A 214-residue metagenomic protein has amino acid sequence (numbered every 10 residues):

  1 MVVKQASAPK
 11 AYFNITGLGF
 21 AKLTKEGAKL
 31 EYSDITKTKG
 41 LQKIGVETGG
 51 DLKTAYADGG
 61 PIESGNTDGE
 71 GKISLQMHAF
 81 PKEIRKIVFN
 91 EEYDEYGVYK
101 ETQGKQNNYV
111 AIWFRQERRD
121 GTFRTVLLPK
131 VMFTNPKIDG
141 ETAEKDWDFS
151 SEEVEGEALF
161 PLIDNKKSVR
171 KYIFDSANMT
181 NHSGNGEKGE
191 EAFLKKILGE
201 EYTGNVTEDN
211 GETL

Functional and structural regions predicted by a protein language model:
M1-L41, V206-T213: Polar/acidic, low-complexity leader/linker segments enriched in S/T/G and N/D
T48-D58: N-terminal "mature-chain" segments and other terminal, solvent-exposed stretches
G59-G65, V98-T102, I138-K145: Catalytic micro-motifs at enzyme active sites that drive phosphoryl/nucleotidyl and oxygen chemistry
G60-I84, D148-P161: Oligomerization/assembly interface segments of phage tail-like spikes and tubes
M77-P81, Q116-D120, M132-N135, A158-L162: Beta-strand elements of well-folded, non-transmembrane domains
F80-Q103: Charged, amphipathic alpha-helical segments
Q103-P136, E141: Short helix-loop boundary/capping segments
V131-L214: Mixed-charge, glycine-accented linear interaction segment located at domain edges/termini
